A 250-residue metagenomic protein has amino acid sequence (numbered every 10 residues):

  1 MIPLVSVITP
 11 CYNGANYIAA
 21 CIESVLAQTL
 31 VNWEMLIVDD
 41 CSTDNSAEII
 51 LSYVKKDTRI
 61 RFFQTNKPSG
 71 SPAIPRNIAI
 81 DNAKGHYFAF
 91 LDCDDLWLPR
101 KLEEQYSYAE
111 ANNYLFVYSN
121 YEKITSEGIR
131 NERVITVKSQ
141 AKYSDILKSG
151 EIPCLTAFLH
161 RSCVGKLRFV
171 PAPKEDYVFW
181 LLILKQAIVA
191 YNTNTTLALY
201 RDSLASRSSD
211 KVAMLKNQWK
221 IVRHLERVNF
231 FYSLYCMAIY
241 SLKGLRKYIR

Functional and structural regions predicted by a protein language model:
P3-S6, S24, E34, V178: Cell-envelope/extracellular polymer assembly enzymes that use nucleotide-activated donors
V5-Y17, C21, Q28, V38: A conserved hydrophobic helix/loop-capping motif in glycosyltransferases and polysaccharide synthases
Y17-A19, D44-S52, L96, R100: Acidic helix N-cap motif at the loop->helix transition within catalytic regions of sugar-transfer enzymes
S24, D39-E48, K67-S69, D92: A conserved acidic beta->alpha catalytic loop
T65-A83: Glycine-rich, basic loop-to-helix element that forms the pyrophosphate-binding segment of sugar-nucleotide handling
D81, V137-A213: Conserved nucleotide-sugar donor-binding catalytic segment
F88: Short aromatic/hydrophobic "clamp" motif used to bind/position activated sugar donors
R100-N131: Conserved donor NDP-sugar-binding/catalytic core segment of glycosyltransferases
